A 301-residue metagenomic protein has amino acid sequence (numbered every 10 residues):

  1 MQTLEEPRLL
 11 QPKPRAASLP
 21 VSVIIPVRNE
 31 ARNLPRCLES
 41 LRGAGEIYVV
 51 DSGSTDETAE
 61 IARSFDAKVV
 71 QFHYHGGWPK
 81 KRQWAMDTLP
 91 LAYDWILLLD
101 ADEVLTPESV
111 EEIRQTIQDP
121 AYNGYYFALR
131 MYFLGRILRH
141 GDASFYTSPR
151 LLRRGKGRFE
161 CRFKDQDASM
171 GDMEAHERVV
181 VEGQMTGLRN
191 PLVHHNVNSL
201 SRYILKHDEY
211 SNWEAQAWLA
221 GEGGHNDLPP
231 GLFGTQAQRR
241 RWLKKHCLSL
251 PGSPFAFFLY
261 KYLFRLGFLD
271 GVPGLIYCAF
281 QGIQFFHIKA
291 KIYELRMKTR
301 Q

Functional and structural regions predicted by a protein language model:
L4-P7, P79-K80, M86, T106-K298: Catalytic-site signature of metal-activated, phosphate-bearing donor transferases, centered on the GT-A/GT-A-like
P7-L10, I24-G43: Short, well-formed alpha-helical segments that are part of the catalytic scaffolds of diverse glycosyltransferases
P20-S22: Cell-envelope/extracellular polymer assembly enzymes that use nucleotide-activated donors
N33-P35, D56-F65, E108-S109: Acidic helix N-cap motif at the loop->helix transition within catalytic regions of sugar-transfer enzymes
S40, D51-I61, Y74: A conserved acidic beta->alpha catalytic loop
G45-S54, V70-Q71, A101: Short beta-strand/loop segment that forms part of the nucleotide-sugar
S64, Q83-W95: Active-site nucleotide-sugar/metal-binding loop of Leloir-type enzymes
